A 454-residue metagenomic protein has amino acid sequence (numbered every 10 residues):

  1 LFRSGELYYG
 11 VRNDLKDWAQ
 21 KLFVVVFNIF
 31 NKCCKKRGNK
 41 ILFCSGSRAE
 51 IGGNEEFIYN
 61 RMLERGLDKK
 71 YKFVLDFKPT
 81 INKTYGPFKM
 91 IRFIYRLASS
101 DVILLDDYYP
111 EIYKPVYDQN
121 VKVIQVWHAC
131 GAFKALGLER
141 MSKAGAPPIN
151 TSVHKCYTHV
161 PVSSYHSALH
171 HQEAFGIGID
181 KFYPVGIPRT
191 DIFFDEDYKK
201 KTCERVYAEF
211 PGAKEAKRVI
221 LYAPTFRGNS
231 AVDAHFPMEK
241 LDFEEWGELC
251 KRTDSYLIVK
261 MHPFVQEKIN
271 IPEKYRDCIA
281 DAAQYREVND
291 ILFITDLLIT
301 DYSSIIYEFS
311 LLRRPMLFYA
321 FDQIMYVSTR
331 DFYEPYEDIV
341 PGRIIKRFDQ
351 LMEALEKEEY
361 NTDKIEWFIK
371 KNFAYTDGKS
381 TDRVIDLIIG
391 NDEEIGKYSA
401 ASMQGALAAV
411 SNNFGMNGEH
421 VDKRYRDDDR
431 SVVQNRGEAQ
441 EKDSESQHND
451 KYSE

Functional and structural regions predicted by a protein language model:
R3-A98: N-terminal pre-catalytic "stem/leader" segment of glycosyltransferase-like enzymes
N28, Y198, F348-D349, E353-Y425 (+1 more regions): C-terminal amphipathic helix plus adjacent low-complexity, charged tail appended to glycosyltransferase catalytic
G53-N60, P188-I271: Conserved catalytic-core segment of nucleotide-activated headgroup transferases in glycan assembly
F88-V102, P110, P263-Y307: Donor nucleotide-activated moiety binding/catalytic core segment of transferases that use nucleotide-activated donors
A98, V116-K200: Active-site-proximal region of nucleotide-activated glycan assembly enzymes, centered on histidine/acidic-rich loops
I103-L104, T158-S164, Y256-I258, L298-I299: A short beta-strand/loop micro-motif in the catalytic core of glycosyltransferases that engages the nucleotide-sugar
I103-P110, K114-W127, Y285-T329: A donor-sugar binding/catalytic signature common to diverse glycosyltransferases and related nucleotide-sugar
P272, S304-N372: Catalytic binding pocket for nucleotide-activated donors in carbohydrate/polymer assembly enzymes
